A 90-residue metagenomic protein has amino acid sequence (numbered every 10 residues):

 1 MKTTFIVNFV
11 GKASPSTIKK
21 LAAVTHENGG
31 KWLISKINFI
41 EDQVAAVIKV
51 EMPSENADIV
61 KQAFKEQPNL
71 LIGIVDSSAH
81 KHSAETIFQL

Functional and structural regions predicted by a protein language model:
M1-L90: A conserved regulatory-domain signal marking ACT and ACT-like small-molecule sensing domains and adjacent regulatory
